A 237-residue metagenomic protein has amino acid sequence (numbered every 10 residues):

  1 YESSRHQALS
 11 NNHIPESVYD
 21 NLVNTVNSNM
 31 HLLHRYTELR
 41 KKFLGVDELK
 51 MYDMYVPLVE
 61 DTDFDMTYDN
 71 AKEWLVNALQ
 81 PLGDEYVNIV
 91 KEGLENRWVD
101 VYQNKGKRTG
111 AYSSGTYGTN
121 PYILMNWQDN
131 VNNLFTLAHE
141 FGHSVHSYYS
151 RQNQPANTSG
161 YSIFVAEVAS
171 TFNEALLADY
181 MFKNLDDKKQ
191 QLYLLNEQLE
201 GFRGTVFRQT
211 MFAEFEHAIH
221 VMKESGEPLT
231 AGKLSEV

Functional and structural regions predicted by a protein language model:
Y1-V237: Cation-handling catalytic/transport regions enriched in His/Asp/Glu
